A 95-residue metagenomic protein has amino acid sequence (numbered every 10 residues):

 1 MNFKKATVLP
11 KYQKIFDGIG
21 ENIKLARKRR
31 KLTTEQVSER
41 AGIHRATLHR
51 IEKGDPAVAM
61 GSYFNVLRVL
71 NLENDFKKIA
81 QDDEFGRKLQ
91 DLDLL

Functional and structural regions predicted by a protein language model:
K5-R29, I79: A short, Lys/Arg-rich alpha-helix, primarily the initiator
E21, K31-T33, V58: Residue-level signal for the short linker/turn that defines the boundary of a DNA-recognition helix
R27, S38, L67: The alpha-helix within a helix-turn-helix
K31-H49: Short alpha-helical DNA-recognition segment
D55-R68: Short, basic-rich loop-to-helix N-cap that marks the start of a DNA-contacting helix
K77-L95: Short, charged recognition helix plus adjacent turn of helix-turn-helix-like nucleic-acid-binding domains
